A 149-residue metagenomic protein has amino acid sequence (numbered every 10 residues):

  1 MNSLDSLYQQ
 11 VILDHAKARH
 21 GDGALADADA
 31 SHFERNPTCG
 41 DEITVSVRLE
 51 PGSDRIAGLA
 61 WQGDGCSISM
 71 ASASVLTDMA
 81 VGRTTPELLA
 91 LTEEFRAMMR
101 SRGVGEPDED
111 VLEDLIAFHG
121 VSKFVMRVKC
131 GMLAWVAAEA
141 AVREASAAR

Functional and structural regions predicted by a protein language model:
M1-A26, R83-R149: C-terminal binding/interaction regions
A18-G63: Structured beta-strand/loop patches that form or line metal/cofactor-binding pockets in enzymes
C39, C66, C130: Functionally engaged cysteine thiol sites
I43, S74, K129, L133: Active-site phosphate/pyrophosphate-handling residues
G63-M70: Short, thiol/selenol-centered motifs that function as redox-active sites or metal-ligating centers
M70-A71, A90: Alpha-helical macromolecular-interaction surfaces
S72-T84: Alpha-helical support elements that line or immediately flank enzyme active sites and cofactor-binding pockets
